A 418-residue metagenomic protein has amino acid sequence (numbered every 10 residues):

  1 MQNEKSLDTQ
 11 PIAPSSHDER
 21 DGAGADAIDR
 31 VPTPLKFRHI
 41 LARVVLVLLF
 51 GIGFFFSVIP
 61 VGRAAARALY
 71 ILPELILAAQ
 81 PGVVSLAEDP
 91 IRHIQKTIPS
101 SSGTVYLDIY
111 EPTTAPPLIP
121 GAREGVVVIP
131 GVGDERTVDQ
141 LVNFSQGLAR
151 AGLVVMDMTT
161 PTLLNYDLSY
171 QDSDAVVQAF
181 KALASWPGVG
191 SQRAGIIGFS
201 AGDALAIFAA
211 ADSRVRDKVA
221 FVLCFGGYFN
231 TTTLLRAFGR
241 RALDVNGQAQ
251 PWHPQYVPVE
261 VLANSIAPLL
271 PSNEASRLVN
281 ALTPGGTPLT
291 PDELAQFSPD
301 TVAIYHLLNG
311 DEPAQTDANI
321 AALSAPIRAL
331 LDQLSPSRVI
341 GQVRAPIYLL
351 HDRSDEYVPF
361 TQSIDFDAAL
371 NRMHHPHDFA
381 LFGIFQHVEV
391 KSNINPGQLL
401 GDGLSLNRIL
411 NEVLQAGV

Functional and structural regions predicted by a protein language model:
Q2-I91, P271-E293, G417-V418: N-terminal targeting or regulatory segments adjacent to alpha/beta-hydrolase or S9 domains
Y70-G121: N-terminal cap/lid segment of alpha/beta-hydrolase-fold proteins
T113-L148, T159: Short, surface-exposed "cap/lid" segments of acyl-processing enzymes
R136-S145, D157-G195, L205, A210-S213 (+1 more regions): Catalytic nucleophile-loop/oxyanion-hole region of alpha/beta-hydrolase and closely related hydrolase-like folds
Q178-V261: Primarily recognizes the serine-hydrolase "nucleophile elbow" in alpha/beta-hydrolase and SGNH/GDSL folds
F225-R338: Accessory cap/linker subdomain of secreted extracellular hydrolases
R236, Q296-Q333, S337, I364-A368 (+1 more regions): C-terminal catalytic histidine-bearing segment of alpha/beta-hydrolase fold enzymes
V343, L349-H351, D355: Short beta-strand/loop motif that positions the catalytic acidic residue of the alpha/beta-hydrolase fold
